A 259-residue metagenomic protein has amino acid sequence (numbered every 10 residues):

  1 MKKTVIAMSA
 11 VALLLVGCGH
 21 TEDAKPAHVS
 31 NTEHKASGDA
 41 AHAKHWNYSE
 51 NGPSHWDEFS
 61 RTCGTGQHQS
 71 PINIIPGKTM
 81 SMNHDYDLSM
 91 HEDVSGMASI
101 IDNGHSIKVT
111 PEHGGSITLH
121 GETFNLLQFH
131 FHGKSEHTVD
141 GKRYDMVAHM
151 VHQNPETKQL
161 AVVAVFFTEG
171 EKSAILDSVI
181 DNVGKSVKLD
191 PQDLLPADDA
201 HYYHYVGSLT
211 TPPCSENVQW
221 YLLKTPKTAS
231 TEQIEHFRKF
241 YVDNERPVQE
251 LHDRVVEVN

Functional and structural regions predicted by a protein language model:
K2-M8: Sec-dependent signal peptide recognition, specifically the positively charged N-region followed immediately by
T4, C18-N259: Alpha-carbonic anhydrase
V11-A12, D39: Residue-level signal for mature regions of secreted extracellular proteins and peptides
